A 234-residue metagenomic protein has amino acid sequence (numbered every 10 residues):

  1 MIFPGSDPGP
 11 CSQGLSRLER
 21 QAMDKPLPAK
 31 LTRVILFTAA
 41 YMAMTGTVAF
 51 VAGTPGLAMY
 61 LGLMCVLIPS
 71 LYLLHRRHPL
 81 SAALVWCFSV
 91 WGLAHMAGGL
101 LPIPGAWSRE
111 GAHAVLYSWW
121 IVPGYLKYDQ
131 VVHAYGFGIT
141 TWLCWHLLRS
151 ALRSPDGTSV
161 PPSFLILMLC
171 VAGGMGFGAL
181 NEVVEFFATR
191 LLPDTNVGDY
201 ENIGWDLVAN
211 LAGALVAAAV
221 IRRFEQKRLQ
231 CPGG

Functional and structural regions predicted by a protein language model:
M23-F37: N-terminal membrane topogenic signal
G46-M59, L71-P79: Short, hydrophobic transmembrane alpha-helix segments
Y60, L80-G92, S108-G111: Cytoplasmic-side transmembrane-helix entry/capping segments in multi-pass membrane proteins
Y72-L84, P155-P161: Membrane-interface helix-boundary motifs at transmembrane edges
F88-G98, W142-W145, G173-N181, A214: Alpha-helical transmembrane segments of multi-pass membrane proteins
G124-C144, G204-A212: Membrane-interface loop-to-helix entry segments
Y128, G178-L211, L215: Interfacial helix-loop-helix junctions of multi-pass membrane proteins
S154-M175: Internal alpha-helical transmembrane segments of multi-pass membrane proteins
